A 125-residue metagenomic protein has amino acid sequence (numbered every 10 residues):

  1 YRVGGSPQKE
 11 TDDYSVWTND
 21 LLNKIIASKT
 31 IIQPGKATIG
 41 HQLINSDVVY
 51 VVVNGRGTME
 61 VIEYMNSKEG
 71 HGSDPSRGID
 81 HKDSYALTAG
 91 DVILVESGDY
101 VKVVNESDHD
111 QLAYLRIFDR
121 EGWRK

Functional and structural regions predicted by a protein language model:
Y1-I26, I39-G40, P75-S76, S84 (+1 more regions): A short, N-terminal "cap"/entry segment at the start of jelly-roll beta-barrel domains of the cupin/DSBH fold
T11-D13, I26-N45, I62-N66, S97: Conserved short histidine dyad/triad with adjacent acidic residue
K29-T30, G40-Q42, D47-V52, S84-Y85 (+1 more regions): His/acidic/aromatic-lined binding-pocket segments of jelly-roll/cupin-type domains and related regulatory beta-sandwich
I39-H41, M59-V61, D83-Y85, V95 (+1 more regions): Short beta-strand His + acidic residue motifs that chelate non-heme Fe in jelly-roll/DSBH and cupin folds
V49, E63-G98: Short acidic-glycine-tyrosine-enriched beta hairpin
V49, L94, H109-K125: A short hydrophobic beta-strand segment most commonly corresponding to one strand of the jelly-roll/cupin
T58, N66-K68, W123-R124: Flexible, glycine-rich phosphate/dinucleotide-binding loops and adjacent beta-alpha linkers at cofactor/substrate
